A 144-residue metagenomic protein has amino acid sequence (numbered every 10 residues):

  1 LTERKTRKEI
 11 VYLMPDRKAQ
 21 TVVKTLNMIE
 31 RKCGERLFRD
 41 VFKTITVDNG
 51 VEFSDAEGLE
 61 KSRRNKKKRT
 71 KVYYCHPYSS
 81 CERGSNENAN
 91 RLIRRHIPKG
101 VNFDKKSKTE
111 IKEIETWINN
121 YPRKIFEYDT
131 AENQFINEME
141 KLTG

Functional and structural regions predicted by a protein language model:
L1, R7, L26, I45-D48 (+3 more regions): Mobile genetic element proteins and their domesticated derivatives, centered on retroelements and DNA transposons
L1-R4, M28-I29, E60-R64: Short, solvent-exposed amphipathic alpha-helical segments in soluble enzyme and RNA/protein-processing domains
T6-I10, R36-K43, I97: Short, surface-exposed connector motifs at secondary-structure boundaries
V11-L13, T46, E127: Structured core elements
V11-R36: Active-site beta-loop-alpha junctions of metal-dependent nucleic acid enzymes, especially the RNase H-like/DDE
L26, R36-D55, P77-Y78: Acidic/histidine-rich, metal-coordinating catalytic segments
D55-G58, S85: Short, well-ordered secondary-structure micro-motifs
R64, R69-V72, H76-G144: Charged alpha-helix within mobile-element recombinases
